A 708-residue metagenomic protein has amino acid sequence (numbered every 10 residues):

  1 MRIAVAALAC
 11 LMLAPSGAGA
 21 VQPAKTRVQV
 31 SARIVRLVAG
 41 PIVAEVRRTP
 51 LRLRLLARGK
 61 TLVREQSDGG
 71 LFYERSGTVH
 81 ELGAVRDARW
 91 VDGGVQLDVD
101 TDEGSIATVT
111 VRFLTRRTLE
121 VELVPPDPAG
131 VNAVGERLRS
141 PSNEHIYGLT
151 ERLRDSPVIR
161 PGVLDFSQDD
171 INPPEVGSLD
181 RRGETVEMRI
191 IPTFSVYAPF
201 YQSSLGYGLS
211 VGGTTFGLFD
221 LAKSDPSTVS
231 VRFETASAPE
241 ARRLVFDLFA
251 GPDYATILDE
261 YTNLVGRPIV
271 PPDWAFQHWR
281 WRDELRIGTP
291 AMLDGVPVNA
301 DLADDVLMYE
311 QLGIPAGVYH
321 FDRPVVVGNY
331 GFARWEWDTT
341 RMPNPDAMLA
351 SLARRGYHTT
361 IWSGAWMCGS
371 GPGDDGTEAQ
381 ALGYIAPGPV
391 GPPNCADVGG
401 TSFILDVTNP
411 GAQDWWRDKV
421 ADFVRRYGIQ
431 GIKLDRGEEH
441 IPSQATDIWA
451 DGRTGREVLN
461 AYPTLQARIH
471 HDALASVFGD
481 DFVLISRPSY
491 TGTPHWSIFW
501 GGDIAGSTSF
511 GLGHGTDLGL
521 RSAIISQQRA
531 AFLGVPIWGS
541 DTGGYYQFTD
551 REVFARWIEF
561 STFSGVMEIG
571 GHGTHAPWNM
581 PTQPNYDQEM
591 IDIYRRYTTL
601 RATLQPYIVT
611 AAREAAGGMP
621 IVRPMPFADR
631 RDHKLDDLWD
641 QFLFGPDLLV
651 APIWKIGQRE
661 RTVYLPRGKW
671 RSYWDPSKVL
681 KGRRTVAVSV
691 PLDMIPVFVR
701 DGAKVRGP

Functional and structural regions predicted by a protein language model:
A4-A14: Bacterial N-terminal signal peptides
A18-A20: Boundary at the C-terminal end of the N-terminal hydrophobic targeting segment
A24-K25, T108-T110, V186-R189, V196-A198 (+11 more regions): Generic recognition of flexible, low-complexity loop/linker segments
I34-A275, W279-A300, V306-Q311, S689-G707: Catalytic and substrate-binding clefts that recognize carbohydrates or anionic sugar/phosphate headgroups
P41, L123, F200, Y309 (+8 more regions): Conserved, mostly hydrophobic/aromatic
L51, P128, L205-Y207, T214-F216 (+17 more regions): Short, glycine-/Ser/Thr-/acidic-enriched flexible segments
T150-L153, V158, V163-D169, E175-V176 (+3 more regions): Aromatic- and carboxylate-enriched substrate-binding clefts and catalytic-loop regions of carbohydrate-active enzymes
M308, S351, R355-G356, D472-D480 (+2 more regions): Carbohydrate-binding surfaces of carbohydrate-active enzymes
